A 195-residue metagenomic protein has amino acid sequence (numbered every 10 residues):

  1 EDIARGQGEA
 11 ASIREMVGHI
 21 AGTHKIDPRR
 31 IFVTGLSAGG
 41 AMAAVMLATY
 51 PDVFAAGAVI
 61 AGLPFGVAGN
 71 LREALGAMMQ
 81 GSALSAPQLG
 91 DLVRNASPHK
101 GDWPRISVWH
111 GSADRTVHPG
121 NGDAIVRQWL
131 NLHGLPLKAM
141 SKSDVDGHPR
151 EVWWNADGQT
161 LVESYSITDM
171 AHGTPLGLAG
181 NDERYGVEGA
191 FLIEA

Functional and structural regions predicted by a protein language model:
E1-A38, A48-F54, G101: Gly/Ser-rich "nucleophile elbow"/oxyanion-hole loop immediately N-terminal to the catalytic nucleophile in hydrolases
D2-G6, G57, S112-T116, V187: Second-shell loop/turn segments in exported
V33-G35, I60, W109: Short beta-strand immediately N-terminal to the catalytic nucleophile in serine-hydrolase-like folds
M42-M46: Hydrolases whose catalytic domains are alpha/beta-hydrolase-1, hotdog thioesterase, or metallo-beta-lactamase-like
V53-P64: A conserved short beta-strand
F65-T160, S166-H172: The feature captures the conserved acid-bearing segment of alpha/beta-hydrolase catalytic domains
G173-Y185: Catalytic histidine-centered segment of alpha/beta-hydrolase-like enzymes
D182-A195: Catalytic active-site module of serine/aspartate enzymes centered on a nucleophile-bearing elbow/loop
